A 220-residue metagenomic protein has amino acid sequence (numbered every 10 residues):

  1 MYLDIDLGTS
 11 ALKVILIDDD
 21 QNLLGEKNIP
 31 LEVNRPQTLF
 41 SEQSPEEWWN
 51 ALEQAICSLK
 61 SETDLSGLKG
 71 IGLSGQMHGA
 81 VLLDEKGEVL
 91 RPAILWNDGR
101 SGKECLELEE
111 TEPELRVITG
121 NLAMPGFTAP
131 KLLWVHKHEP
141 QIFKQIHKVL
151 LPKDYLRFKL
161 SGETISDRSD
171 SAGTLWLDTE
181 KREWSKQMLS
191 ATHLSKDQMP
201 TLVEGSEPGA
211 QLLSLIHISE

Functional and structural regions predicted by a protein language model:
M1-R91, V117, Q145, P200 (+1 more regions): N-terminal glycine/serine-rich phosphate-binding loop of ATP-dependent small-molecule kinases, especially carbohydrate
L7-T9, L115-L215, S219: Gly/Ser/Thr-rich active-site cleft segment
P45-W48, L52, S101, T128 (+1 more regions): Conserved donor sugar-nucleotide recognition element shared by glycan-biosynthetic enzymes
P92, E104, K159: Residues that scaffold the ATP/ADP-binding catalytic core of kinase and kinase-like folds
D98: Carbohydrate-associated surface elements
G102-T111: Hinge/lid segment of periplasmic solute-binding proteins
